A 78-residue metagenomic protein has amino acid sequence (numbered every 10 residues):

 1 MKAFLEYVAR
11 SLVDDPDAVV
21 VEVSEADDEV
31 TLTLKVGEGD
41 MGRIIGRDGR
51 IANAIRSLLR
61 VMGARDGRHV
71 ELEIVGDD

Functional and structural regions predicted by a protein language model:
M1-M41, N53-D78: RNA-contacting regions in translation and RNA-metabolism proteins, encompassing KH/S1 modules where present
I45-G49: Glycine-centered tight-turn and secondary-structure capping sites
